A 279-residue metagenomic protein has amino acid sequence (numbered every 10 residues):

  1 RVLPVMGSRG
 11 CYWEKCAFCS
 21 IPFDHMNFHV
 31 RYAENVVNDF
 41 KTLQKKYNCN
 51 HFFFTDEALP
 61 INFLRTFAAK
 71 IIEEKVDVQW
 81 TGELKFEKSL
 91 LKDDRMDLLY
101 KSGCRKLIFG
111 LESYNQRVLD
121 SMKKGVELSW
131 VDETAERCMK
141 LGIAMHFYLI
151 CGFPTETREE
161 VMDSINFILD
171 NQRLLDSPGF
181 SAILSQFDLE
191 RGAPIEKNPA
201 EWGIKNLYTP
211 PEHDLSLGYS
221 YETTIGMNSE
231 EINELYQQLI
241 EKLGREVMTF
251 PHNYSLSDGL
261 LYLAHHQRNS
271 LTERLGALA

Functional and structural regions predicted by a protein language model:
R1-E34: Canonical Radical SAM [4Fe-4S] cluster-binding loop centered on the CxxxCxxC motif and its immediate flanking residues
F28, N50-F52, Q79-G82, H146 (+1 more regions): Acidic/polar loop patches that form or flank catalytic/metal-binding clefts of enzymes that bind anionic ligands
V37-M145, C151-E156: Conserved SAM/AdoMet-binding glycine-rich loop
K46-Y47, S102, E133-M145, N171-S177 (+1 more regions): A structural motif corresponding to the C-terminal end of an alpha-helix and its immediate exit/capping segment
N62, R117-M122, C151-E159, L175-I232: Flexible glycine/acidic-rich beta-alpha junction loops that bind and position SAM and/or redox cofactors in anaerobic
D94-M96, T155-N171, E196: Catalytic cores of alpha/beta
L98-K106, D163-L184, L189: Structural recognition of alpha->loop->beta junctions
H213-A279: Radical SAM enzyme core and accessory elements
